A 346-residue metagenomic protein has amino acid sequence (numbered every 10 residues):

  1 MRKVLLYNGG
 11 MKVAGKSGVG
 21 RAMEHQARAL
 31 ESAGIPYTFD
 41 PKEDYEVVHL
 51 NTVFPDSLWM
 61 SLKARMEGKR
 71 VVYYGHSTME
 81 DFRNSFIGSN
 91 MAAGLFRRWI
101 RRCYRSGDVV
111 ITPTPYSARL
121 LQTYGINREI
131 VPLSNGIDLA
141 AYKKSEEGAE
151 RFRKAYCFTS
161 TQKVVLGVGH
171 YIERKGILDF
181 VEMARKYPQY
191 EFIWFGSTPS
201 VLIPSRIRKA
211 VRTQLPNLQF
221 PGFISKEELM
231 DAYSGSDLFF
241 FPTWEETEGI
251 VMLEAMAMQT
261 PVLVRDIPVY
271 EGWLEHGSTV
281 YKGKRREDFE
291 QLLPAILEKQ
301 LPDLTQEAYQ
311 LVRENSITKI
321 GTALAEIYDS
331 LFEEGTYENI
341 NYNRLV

Functional and structural regions predicted by a protein language model:
M91-V110: Membrane-proximal helix-turn-helix segments that form the acceptor-binding/catalytic region of lipid-linked
Y104, F223-I224, D231-S236: Short alpha-helical donor nucleotide-sugar binding micro-motif in glycosyltransferases
T159-K175, V181-R185, I193: Conserved donor-binding/catalytic core segment of Leloir-type glycosyltransferases
V168, E191-R206: Glycosyltransferase donor-sugar binding loop
S205-E227: Nucleotide-activated donor-binding/catalytic signature segment of Leloir-type glycosyltransferases, i.e., the conserved
W244: Aromatic "clamp/platform" in nucleotide-sugar-dependent glycosyltransferases that forms part of the donor/acceptor
P261-V264: Short hydrophobic beta-strand element within catalytic cores of glycosyltransferases and related nucleotide-activated
H276-E287, P294-Q300: Conserved acidic donor-binding segment of nucleotide-sugar-dependent glycosyltransferases
